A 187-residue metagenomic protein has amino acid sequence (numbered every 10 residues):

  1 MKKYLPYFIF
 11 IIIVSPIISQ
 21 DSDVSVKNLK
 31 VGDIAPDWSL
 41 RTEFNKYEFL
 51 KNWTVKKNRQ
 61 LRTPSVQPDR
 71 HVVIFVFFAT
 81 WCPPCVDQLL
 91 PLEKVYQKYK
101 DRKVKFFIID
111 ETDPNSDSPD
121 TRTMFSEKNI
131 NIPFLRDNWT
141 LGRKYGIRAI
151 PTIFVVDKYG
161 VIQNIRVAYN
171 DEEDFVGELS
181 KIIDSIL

Functional and structural regions predicted by a protein language model:
Y4-I13: Sec-dependent N-terminal signal peptides
I17-S19: Boundary at the C-terminal end of the N-terminal hydrophobic targeting segment
S39-V73: A short beta-strand-turn-helix
H71, V86-E127, T140-K144: Structural microenvironment flanking redox-active thiols in thiol-disulfide oxidoreductases
I74-F75, F106, I153: Hydrophobic beta-strand anchors of alpha/beta hydrolase catalytic cores
V76-C82, E111: Aromatic-flanked redox-active Cys/Sec active sites in thiol-based oxidoreductases, especially the WC-centered
R122-V156: Short, internal strand/loop/helix patches that form the active-site neighborhood or redox-interaction surface
V155-L187: Thiol-/selenol-based redox modules, centered on thioredoxin-like and closely related oxidoreductase domains
